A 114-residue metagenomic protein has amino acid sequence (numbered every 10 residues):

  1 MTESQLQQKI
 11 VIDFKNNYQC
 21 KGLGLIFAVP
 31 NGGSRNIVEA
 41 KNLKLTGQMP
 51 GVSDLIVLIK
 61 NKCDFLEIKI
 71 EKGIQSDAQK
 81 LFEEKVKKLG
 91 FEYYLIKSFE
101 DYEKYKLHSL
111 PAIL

Functional and structural regions predicted by a protein language model:
M1-L114: Catalytic phosphate/metal-binding cores of nucleic-acid and nucleotide-processing enzymes, i.e., regions that mediate
